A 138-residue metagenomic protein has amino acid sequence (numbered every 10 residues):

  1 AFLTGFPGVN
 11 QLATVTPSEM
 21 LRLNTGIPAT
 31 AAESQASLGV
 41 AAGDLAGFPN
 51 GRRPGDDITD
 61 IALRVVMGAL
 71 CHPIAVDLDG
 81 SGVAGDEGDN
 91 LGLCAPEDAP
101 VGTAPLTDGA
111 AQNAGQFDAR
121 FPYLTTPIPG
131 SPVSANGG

Functional and structural regions predicted by a protein language model:
A1-G138: Surface-exposed extracytoplasmic segments
